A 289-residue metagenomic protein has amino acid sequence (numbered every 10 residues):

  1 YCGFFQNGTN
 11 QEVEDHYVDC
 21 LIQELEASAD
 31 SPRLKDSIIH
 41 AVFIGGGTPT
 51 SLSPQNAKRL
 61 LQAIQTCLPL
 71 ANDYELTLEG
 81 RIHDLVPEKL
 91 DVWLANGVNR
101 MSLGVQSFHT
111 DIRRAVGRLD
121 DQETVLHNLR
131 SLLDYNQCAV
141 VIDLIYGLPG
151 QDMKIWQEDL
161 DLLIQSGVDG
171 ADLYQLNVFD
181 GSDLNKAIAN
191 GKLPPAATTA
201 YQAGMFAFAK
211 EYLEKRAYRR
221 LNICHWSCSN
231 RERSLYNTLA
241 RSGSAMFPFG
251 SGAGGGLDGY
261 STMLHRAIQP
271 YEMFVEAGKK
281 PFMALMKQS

Functional and structural regions predicted by a protein language model:
Y1-Q6: Local cysteine-cluster metal-coordination motifs and their immediate loop/turn environment, predominantly Fe-S cluster
N7-S31, S37-S289: C-terminal scaffold of the Radical SAM
